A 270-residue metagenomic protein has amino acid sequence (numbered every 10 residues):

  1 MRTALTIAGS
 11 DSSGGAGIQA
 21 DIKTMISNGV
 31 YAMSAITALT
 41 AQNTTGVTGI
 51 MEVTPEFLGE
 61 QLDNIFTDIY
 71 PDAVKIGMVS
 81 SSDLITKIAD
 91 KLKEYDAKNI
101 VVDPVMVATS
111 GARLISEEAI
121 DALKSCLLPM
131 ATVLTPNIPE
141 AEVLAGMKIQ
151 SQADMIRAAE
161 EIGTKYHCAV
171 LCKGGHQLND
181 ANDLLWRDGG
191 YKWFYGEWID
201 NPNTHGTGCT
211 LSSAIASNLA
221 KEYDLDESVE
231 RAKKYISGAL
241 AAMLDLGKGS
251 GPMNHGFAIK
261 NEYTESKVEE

Functional and structural regions predicted by a protein language model:
R2-T6, I26-T109: Conserved N-terminal subdomain of the carbohydrate kinase-like
I7-S13, Y191-H205: Short pre-catalytic strand/loop immediately N-terminal to key active-site residues, enriched for Gly-Thr
G14-V30: N-terminal basic/disordered segments at the start of proteins
Q19, E142-V143, N201-L225: Short, small-residue alpha-helix embedded
G29-M33, K192, N218-A232: Phosphate-handling active-site elements
E52, D226-E270: Charged C-terminal helix
E117-Y191: Conserved phosphate/ATP/ADP-binding segment of small-molecule kinases
